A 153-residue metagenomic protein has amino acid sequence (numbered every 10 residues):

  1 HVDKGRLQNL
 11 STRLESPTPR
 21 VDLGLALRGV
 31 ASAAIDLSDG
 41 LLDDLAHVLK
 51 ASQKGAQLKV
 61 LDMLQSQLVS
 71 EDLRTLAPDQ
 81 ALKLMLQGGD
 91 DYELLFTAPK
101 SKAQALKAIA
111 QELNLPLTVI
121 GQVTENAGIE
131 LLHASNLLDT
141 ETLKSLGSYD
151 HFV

Functional and structural regions predicted by a protein language model:
H1-G24: Short, acidic (Asp/Glu-rich) active-site segment that either coordinates a divalent metal cofactor
L7, G29, A34-V153: Glycine-/charge-enriched secondary-structure boundary and capping motifs
